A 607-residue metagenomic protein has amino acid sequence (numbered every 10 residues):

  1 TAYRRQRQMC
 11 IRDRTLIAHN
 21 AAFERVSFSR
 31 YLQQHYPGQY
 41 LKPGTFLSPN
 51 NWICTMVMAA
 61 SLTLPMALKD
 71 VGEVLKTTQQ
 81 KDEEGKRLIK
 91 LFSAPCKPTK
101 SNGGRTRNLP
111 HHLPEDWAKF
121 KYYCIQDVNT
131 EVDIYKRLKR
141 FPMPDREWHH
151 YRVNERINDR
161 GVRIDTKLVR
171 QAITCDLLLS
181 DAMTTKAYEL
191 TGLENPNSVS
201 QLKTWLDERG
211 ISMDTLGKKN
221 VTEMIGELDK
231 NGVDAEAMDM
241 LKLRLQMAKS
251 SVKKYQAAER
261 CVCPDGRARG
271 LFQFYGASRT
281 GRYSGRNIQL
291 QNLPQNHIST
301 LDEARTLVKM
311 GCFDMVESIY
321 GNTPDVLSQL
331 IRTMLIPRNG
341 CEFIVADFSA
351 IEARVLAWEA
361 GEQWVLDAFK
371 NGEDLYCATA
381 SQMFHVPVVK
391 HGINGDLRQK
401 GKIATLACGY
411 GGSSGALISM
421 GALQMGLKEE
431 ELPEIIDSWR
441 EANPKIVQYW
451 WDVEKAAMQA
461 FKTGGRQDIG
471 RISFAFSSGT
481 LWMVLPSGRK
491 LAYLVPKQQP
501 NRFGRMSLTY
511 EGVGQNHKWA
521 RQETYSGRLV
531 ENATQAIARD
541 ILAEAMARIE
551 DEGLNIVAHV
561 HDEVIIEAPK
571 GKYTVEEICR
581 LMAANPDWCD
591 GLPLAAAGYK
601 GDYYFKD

Functional and structural regions predicted by a protein language model:
T1-R7, I11: Single conserved hydrophobic/aromatic residue that forms the stacking wall/gate of nucleotide- or nucleobase-binding
Q8, V326-E342, A547-D551: A short acidic-Thr-Gly-centered motif at the start of a beta-strand
H19, I53-C54, L335-I351: Conserved catalytic palm subdomain of right-hand nucleotidyl-transferase polymerases, strongest for RNA-directed enzymes
A22-P37, L62, T204-G210, S349-Q363: Short active-site loop/helix that positions an aromatic residue
Y36-T63, G372-C377: Conserved beta-strand -> loop -> alpha-helix junction used to position metal-binding or nucleic-acid-contacting
T63-M66, V74-Q79, R87-L327, G340-E342 (+4 more regions): Conserved "right-hand" nucleotidyltransferase catalytic core of DNA-directed polymerases
L138-R146, H150, I541-H561: Active-site palm subdomain of RNA-directed nucleic acid polymerases
M425, R580-D590: A common structural junction motif
